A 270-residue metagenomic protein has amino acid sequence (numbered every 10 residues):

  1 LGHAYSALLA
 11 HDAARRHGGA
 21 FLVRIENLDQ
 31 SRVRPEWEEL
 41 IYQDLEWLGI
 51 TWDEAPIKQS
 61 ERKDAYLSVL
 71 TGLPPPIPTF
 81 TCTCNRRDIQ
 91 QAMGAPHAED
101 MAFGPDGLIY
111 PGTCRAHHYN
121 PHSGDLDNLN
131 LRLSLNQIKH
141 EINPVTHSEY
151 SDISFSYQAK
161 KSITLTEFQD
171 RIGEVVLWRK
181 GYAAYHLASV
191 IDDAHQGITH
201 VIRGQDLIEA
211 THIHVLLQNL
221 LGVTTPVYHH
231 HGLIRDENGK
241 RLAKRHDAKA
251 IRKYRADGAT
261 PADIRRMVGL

Functional and structural regions predicted by a protein language model:
L1-D100, A194, Q205-D206, A210-V223: N-terminal Rossmann-like or analogous alpha/beta NTP/dinucleotide-binding catalytic cores that position adenine
L1-G2, K180-Y182, A259: Structural motif
A20, R24, D53-I57, E61-D64 (+5 more regions): Basic, alpha-helical terminal appendages of large translation-related enzymes
D88-L242, A250-R255: Active-site cores that bind ATP or allylic diphosphates and position pyrophosphate for catalysis
